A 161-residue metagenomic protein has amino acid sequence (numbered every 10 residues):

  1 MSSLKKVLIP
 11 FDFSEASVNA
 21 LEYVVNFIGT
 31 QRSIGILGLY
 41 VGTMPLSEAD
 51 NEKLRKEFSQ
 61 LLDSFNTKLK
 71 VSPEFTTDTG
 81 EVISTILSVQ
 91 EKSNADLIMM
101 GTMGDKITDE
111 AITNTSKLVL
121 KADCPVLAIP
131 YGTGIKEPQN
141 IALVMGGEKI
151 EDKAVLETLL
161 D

Functional and structural regions predicted by a protein language model:
M1-A49, N140-D161: Small/aliphatic-rich secondary-structure junction motif
S2, S64-I98: Structural beta-alpha unit
G29, T67, E91-K92, L120-K121 (+1 more regions): Solvent-exposed polar/charged
L37-L39, E74-D78, L127: General small-molecule cofactor/ligand-binding pocket signal
E48-E52, E110: Short, solvent-exposed loop/turn segments at secondary-structure boundaries
K53, T77-E81, T133: Short beta->alpha linker loops
L87-G134: Gly/Ser-rich helix-loop-strand patches that form or flank binding pockets for ribonucleotide-derived cofactors
